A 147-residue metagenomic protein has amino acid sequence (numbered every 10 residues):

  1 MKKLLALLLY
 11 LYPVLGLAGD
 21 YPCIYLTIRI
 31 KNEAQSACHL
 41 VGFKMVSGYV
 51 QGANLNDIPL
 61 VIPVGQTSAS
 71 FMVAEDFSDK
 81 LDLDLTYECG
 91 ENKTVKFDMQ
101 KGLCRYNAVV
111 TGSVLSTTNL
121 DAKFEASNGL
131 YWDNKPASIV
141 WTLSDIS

Functional and structural regions predicted by a protein language model:
M1-L4: Positively charged n-region of N-terminal signal peptides that target proteins for export
L9-Y10: Hydrophobic alpha-helical transmembrane segments of integral membrane proteins, especially lipid-exposed positions
P13-L15: N-terminal signal peptide c-region/cleavage motif recognized by signal peptidases
L17-S147: Intrinsically disordered, low-complexity segments enriched in small/polar residues
